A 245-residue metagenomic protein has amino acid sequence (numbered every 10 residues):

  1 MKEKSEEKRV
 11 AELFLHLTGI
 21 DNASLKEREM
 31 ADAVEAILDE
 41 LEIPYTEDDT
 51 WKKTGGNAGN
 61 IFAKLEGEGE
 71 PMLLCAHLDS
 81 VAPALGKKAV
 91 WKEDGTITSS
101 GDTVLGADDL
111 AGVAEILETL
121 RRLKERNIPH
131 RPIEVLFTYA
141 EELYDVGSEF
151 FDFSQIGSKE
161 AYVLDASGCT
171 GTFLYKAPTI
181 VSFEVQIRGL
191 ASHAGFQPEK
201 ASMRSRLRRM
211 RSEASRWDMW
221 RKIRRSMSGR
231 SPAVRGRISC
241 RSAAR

Functional and structural regions predicted by a protein language model:
K2-R28: N-terminal capping segment at the start of a domain
H16, L117-K124, M210-R216: Short glycine/serine- and small hydrophobic-enriched flexible loop segments
A31, I37, G56-N57, K64 (+4 more regions): Active-site metal-coordination/substrate-binding segment of hydrolases, especially metallo-dependent peptidases
T98-A107, S192-Q197, V234: A short glycine/serine-rich beta->alpha loop
T103-P178, W220, R225-A233, R237-I238: Acidic/histidine-rich catalytic neighborhood of metal-dependent amide-processing enzymes
I116, A161-Q197, A201-R211: Phosphate/diphosphate-binding glycine-rich loops and adjacent basic-rich segments that engage nucleotide
Q197-S231, R237-S239: Acidic-enriched catalytic cores of C-N bond-cleaving enzymes acting on peptides and small amides
